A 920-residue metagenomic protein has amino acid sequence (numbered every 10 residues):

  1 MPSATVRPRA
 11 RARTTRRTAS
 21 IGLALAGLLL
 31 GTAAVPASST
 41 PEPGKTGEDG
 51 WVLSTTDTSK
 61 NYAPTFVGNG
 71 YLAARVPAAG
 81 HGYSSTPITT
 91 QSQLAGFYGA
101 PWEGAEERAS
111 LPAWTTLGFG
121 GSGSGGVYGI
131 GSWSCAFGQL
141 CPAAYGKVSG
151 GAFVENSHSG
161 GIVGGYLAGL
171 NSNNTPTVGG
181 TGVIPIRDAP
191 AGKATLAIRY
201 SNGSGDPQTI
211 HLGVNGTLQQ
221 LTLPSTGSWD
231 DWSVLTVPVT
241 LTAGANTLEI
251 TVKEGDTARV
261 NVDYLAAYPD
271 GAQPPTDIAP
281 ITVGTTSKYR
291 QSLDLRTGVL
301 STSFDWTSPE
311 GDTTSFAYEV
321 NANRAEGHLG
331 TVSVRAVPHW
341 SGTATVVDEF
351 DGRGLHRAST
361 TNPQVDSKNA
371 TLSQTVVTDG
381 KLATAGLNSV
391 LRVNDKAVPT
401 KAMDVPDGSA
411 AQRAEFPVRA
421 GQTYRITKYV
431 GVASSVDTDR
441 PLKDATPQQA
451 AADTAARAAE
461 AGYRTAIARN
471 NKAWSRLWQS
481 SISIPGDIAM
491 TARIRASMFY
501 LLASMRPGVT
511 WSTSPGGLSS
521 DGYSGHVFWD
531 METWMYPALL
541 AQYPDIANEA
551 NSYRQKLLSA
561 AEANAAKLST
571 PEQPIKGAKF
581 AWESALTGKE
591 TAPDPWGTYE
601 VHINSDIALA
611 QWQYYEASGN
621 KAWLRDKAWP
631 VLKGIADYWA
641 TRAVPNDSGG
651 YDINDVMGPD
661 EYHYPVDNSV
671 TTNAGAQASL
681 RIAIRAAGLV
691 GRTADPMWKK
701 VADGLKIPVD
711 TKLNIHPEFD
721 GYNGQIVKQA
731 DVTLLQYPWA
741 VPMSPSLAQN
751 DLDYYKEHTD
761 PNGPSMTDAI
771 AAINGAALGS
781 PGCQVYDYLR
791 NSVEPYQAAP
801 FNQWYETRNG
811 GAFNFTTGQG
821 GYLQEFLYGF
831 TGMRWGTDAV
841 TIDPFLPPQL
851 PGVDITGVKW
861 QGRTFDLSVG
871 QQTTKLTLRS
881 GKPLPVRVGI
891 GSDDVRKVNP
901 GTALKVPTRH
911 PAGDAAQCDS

Functional and structural regions predicted by a protein language model:
M1-S39: Secretory targeting and sorting signals
T40-A136, A266-S524, A912-S920: Acidic/polar, glycine-enriched structural segments that form the non-catalytic walls/loops of the carbohydrate-binding
Y71, T90-Q139, G150, P280-S315 (+1 more regions): Non-catalytic C-terminal accessory modules of carbohydrate-active enzymes
S132-P280: Extracytoplasmic
M505-S519, D545-L609, Y615, A622-D626 (+4 more regions): Helix-terminus loop motifs that line ligand-binding clefts
P515-H526, S569-W596, G650-T671, V701 (+3 more regions): Carbohydrate-binding/catalytic loop surfaces
V527-L557, L609, E616-A617, D626 (+2 more regions): Active-site core of glycosidic bond-cleaving carbohydrate-active enzymes
G634, Y638-V690: Acidic/histidine-rich catalytic neighborhood
